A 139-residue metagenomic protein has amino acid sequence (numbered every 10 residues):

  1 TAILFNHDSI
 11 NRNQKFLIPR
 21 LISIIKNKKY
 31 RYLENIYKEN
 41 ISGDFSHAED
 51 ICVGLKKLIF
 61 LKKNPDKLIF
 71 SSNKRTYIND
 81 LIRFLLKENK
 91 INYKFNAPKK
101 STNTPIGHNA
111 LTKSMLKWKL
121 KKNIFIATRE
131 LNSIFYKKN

Functional and structural regions predicted by a protein language model:
T1-I10, P19-I22, Y30-N35: Conserved beta-loop-beta element that borders a ligand/cofactor-binding pocket
I10-N13, I41-G43: Heptad-repeat alpha-helical coiled-coil signaling segments
Q14-K15, K62: Active-site loop immediately N-terminal to the catalytic Tyr-X3-Lys motif of short-chain dehydrogenase/reductase
K15-I18, F125: Short, structured helix-loop boundary elements
L17-R20, L81: C-terminal ligand-sensing/allosteric alpha-helical core of TetR-family HTH transcriptional regulators
I25-N139: C-terminal substrate-binding subdomain of Rossmann-fold SDR/epimerase-dehydratase oxidoreductases
